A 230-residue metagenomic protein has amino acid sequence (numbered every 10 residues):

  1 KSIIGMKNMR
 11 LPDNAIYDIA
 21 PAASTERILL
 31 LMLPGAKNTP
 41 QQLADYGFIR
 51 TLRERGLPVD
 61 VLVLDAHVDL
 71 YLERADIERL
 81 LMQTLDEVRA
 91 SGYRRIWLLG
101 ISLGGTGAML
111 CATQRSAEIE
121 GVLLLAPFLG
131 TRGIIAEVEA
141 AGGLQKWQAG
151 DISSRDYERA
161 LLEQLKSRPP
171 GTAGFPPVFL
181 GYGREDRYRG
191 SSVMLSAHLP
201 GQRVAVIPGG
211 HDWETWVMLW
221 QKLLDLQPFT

Functional and structural regions predicted by a protein language model:
K1-I28, D60, E139-L144: A domain-start/cap signature at the N-terminus of enzymes
R10-R55: Short, surface-exposed "cap/lid" segments of acyl-processing enzymes
A36, L72-E73, E185-T230: C-terminal catalytic histidine-bearing segment of alpha/beta-hydrolase fold enzymes
L52-Y71: Conserved alpha/beta-hydrolase
Y71-S91: Alpha/beta-hydrolase active-site loop
L99-A108: Gly/Ala-rich beta-loop-alpha elbow adjacent to hydrolase catalytic centers
L110-S154, V206, W216-V217: Hydrolase active-site cap/lid region
L144-P200: The feature captures the conserved acid-bearing segment of alpha/beta-hydrolase catalytic domains
